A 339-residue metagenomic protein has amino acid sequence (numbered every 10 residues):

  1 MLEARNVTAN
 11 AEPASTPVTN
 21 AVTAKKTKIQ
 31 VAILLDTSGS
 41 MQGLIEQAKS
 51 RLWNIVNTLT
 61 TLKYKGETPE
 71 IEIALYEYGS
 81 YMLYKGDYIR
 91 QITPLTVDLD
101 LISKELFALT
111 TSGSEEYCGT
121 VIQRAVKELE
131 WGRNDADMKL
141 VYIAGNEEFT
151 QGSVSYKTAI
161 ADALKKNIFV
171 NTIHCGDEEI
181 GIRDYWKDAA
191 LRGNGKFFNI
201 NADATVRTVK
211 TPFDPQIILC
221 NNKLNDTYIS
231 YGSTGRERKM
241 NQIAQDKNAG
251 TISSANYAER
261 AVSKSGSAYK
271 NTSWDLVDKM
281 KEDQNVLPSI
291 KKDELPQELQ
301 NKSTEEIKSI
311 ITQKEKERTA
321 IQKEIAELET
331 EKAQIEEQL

Functional and structural regions predicted by a protein language model:
M1-V7, T251, A258: N-terminal zymogen propeptides
L2-A204, T211-D214, N285-K292, E298-Q300 (+4 more regions): Divalent cation-coordinating acidic motifs and surrounding scaffolds that mediate Ca2+/Mg2+/Mn2+/Zn2+-dependent binding
G193, F197-P288, T312, E317-Q338: C-terminal "exit" segments of structured domains
